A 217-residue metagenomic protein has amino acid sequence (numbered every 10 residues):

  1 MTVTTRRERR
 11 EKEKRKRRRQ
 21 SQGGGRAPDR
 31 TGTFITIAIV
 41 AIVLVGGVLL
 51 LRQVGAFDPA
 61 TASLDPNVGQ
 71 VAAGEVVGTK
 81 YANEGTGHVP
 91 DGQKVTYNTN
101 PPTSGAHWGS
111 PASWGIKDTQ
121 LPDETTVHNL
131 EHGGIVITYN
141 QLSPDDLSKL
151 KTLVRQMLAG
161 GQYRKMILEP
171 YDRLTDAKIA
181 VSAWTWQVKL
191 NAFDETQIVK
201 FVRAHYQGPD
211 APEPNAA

Functional and structural regions predicted by a protein language model:
M1-A41: Terminal, Lys/Arg-rich, intrinsically disordered segments and adjacent short helical elements of membrane-protein
S21, P28, L51-V54, D58: Non-catalytic accessory regions used for complex assembly or targeting
I42-Q53: Hydrophobic alpha-helical membrane-insertion segments, chiefly the h-region of N-terminal signal peptides
V54-A73: Ser/Thr/Pro/Gly-rich low-complexity linker/stalk segments immediately outside membranes or between
G69-T125: Surface-exposed, low-hydrophobicity interaction/linker segments
G115-Q162: Mid-length scaffold segments of soluble, non-membrane domains
Q156-A217: Helix-rich interaction surfaces within compact, conserved domain-sized segments that mediate assembly or partner
